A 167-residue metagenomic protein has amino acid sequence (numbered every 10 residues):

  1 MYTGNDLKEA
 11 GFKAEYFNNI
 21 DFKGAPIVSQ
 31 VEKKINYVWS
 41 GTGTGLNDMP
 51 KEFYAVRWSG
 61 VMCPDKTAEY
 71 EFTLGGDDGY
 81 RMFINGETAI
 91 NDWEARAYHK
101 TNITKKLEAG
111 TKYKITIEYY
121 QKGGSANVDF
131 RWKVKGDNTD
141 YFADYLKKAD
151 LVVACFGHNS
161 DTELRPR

Functional and structural regions predicted by a protein language model:
M1-E71, G75-D144, K148-S160: Extracellular/secretory pathway-exposed regions associated with glycan biology
E163-R167: Short acidic, glycine/proline-rich loop/turn micro-motifs
